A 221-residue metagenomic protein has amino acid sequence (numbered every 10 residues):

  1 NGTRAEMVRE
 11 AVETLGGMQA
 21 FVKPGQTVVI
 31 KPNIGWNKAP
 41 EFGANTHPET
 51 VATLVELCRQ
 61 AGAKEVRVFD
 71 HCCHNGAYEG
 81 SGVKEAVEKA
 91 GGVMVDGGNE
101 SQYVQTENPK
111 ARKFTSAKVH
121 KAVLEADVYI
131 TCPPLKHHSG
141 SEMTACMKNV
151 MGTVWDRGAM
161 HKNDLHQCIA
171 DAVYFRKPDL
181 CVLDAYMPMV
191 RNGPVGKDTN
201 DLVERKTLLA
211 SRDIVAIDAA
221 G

Functional and structural regions predicted by a protein language model:
N1-A220: N-terminal and secondary-structure boundary signal
